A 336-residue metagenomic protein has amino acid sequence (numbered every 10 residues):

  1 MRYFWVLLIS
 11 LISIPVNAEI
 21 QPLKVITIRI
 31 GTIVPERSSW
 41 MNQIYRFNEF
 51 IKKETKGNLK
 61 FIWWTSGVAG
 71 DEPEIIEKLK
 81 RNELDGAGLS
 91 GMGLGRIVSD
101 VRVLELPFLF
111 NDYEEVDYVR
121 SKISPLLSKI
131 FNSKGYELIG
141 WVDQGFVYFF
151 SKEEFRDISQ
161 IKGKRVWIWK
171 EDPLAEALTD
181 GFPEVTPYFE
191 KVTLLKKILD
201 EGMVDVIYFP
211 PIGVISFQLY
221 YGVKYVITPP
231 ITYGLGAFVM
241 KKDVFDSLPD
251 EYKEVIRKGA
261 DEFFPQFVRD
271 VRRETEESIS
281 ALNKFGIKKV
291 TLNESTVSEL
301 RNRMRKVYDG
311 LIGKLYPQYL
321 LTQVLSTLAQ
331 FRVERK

Functional and structural regions predicted by a protein language model:
M1-F4: Positively charged n-region of N-terminal signal peptides that target proteins for export
L7-L11: Sec-dependent N-terminal signal peptides of Gram-positive bacterial secreted proteins and lipoproteins
S13-P15: N-terminal signal peptide c-region/cleavage motif recognized by signal peptidases
E19-E115, F131-K336: N-terminal secretory/targeting leader peptides
D117-F131: Signature of the catalytic double-stranded beta-helix
